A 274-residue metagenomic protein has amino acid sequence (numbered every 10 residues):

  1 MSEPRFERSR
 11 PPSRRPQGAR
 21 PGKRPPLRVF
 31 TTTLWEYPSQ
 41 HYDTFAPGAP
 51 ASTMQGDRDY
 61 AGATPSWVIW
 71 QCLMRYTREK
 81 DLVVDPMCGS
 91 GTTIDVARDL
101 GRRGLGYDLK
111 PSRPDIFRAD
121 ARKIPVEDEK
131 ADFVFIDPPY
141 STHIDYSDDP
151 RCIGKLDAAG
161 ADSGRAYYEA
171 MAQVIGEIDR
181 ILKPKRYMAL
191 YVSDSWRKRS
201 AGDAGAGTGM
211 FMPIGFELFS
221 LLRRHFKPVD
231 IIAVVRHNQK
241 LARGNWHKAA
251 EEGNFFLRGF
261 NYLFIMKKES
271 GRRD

Functional and structural regions predicted by a protein language model:
M1-D274: Class I S-adenosyl-L-methionine-dependent methyltransferase catalytic core
